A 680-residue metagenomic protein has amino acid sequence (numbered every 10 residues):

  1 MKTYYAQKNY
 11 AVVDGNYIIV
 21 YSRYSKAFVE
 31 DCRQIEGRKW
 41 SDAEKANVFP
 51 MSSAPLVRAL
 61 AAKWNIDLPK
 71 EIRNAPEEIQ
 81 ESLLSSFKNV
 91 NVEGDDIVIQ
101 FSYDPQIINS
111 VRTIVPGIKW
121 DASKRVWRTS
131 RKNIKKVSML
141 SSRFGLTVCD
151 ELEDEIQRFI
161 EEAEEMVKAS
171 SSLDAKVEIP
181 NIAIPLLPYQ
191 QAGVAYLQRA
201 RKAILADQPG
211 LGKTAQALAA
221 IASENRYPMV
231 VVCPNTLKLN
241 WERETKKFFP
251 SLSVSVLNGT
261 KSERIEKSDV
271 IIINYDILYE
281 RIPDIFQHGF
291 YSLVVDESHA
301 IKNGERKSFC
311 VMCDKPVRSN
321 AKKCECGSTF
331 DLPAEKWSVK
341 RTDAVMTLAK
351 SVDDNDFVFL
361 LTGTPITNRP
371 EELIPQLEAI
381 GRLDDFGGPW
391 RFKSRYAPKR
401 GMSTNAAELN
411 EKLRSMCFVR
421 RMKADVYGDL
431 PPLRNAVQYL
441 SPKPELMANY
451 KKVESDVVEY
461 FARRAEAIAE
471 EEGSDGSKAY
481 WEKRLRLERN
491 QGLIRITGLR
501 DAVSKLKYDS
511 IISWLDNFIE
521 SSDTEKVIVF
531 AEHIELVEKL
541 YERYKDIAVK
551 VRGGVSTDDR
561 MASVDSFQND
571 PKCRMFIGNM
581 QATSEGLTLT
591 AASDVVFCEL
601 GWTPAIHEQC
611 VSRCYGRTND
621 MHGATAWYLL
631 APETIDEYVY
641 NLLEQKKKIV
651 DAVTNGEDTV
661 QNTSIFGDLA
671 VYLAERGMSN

Functional and structural regions predicted by a protein language model:
M1-I184: Accessory DNA-engaging acidic/polar modules
A200-A220: Walker A/P-loop
R226-K247, T367-E372, E532-I534: Conserved Walker A/P-loop ATP-binding site and its immediately adjacent core in helicase/helicase-like ATPase domains
R226-M229, S292, A300, R306-K323 (+3 more regions): Conserved P-loop NTPase motor "coupling/switch" region that bridges the ATPase
K261-S292: Conserved helix/coil segment N-terminal to the catalytic DExD/H
Y427-Y544: Conserved helicase/translocase motor-coupling segment
K526-F530, E538, K545-T583: Conserved helicase ATPase core of P-loop NTP-dependent helicases/translocases
W602-V611, Y615-N680: A conserved SF2-helicase RecA2
